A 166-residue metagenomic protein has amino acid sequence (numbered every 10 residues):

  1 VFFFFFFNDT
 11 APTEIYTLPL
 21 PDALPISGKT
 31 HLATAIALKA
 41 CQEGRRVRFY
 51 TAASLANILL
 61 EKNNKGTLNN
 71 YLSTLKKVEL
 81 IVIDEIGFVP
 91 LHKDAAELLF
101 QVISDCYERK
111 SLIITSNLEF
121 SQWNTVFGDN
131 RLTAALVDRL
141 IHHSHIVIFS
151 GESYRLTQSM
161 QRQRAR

Functional and structural regions predicted by a protein language model:
V1-T10: Right-handed beta-helix
T10-L24: Short, small-residue-biased leader/transition segments that mark boundaries at the very start of proteins
P25-R45: Walker A/P-loop
R46, L55-K77, I86-R166: Replace "adjacent to P-loop NTPase cores in ATP/GTP-dependent enzymes" with "adjacent to NTP-binding cores
A52: Active-site loop/turn elements of alpha/beta-hydrolase fold enzymes, especially the short glycine-/histidine-rich
L80: Walker B motif beta-strand of ABC-family P-loop ATPases
